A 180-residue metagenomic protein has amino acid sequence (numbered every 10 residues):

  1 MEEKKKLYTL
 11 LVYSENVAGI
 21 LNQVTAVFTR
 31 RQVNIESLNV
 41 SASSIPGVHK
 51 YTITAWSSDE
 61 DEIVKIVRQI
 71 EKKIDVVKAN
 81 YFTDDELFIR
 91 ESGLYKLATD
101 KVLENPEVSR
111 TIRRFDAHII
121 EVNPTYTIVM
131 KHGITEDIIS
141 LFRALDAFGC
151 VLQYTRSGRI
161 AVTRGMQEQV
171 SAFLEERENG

Functional and structural regions predicted by a protein language model:
M1-K50, S57-G180: Long, contiguous binding/interaction regions
